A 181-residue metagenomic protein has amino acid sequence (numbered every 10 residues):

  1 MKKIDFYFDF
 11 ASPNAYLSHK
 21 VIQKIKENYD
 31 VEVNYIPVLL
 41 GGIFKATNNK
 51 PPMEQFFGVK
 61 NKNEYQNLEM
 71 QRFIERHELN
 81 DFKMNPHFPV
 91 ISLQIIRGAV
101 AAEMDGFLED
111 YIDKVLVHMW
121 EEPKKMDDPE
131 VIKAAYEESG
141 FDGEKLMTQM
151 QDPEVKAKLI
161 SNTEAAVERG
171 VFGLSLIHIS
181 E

Functional and structural regions predicted by a protein language model:
K2-S18: Local sequence-structure signature of Cys/Sec-based thiol-disulfide redox active-site neighborhoods
L17-M119: Structural alpha/beta surface segment adjacent to cysteine/selenocysteine redox centers across thiol/disulfide enzymes
V115-D142: Histidine/lysine/aspartate-rich catalytic loop segments that bind and position anionic ligands
D128, Q151-D152: Polar helix-capping/helix-linker motif
S139-Q151: Conserved segment of the thioredoxin-like fold in thiol-based oxidoreductases
D152-V171: Thioredoxin-like thiol-disulfide oxidoreductase module
H178-E181: Conserved small/polar residues in nucleotide/adenosyl-binding loops
